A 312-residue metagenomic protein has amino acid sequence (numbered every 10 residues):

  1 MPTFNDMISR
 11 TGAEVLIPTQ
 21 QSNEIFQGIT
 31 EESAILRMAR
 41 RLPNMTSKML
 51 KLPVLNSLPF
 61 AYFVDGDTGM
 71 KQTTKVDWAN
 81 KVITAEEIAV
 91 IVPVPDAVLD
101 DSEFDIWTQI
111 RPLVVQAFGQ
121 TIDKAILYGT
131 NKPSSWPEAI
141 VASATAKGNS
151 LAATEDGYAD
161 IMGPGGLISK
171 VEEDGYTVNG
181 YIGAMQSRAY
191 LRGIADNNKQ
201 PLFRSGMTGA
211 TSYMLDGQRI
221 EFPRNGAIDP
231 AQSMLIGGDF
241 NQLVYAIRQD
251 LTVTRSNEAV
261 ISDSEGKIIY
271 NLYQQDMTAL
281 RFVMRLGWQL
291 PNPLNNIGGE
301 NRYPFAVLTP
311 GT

Functional and structural regions predicted by a protein language model:
M1-E24, Y270-T312: Protruding loop/beta-arch "assembly-hinge" segments enriched in small, turn-prone residues
P2-V90, D160: Assembly/oligomerization interface modules of large self-assembling protein complexes
T46, S143-T278, M284, T312: Extended oligomerization regions of viral-like shell subunits
N56, D96, M284-W288: Beta-strand elements of well-folded, non-transmembrane domains
F60-F63, S102, Y190-G193, Q289-P291: Short helix/loop capping segments that flank catalytic or ligand/cofactor-binding pockets
G66-K71, I106-R111, N197, L294-F305: Short intrinsically disordered coil segments
T73-T74, D123, Q232: Active-site and NAD+-binding cores of ADP-ribose-processing enzymes
A79-V82, E87-E173, V307-T312: Alpha-helical scaffold segments that mediate packing/assembly in large oligomeric complexes
